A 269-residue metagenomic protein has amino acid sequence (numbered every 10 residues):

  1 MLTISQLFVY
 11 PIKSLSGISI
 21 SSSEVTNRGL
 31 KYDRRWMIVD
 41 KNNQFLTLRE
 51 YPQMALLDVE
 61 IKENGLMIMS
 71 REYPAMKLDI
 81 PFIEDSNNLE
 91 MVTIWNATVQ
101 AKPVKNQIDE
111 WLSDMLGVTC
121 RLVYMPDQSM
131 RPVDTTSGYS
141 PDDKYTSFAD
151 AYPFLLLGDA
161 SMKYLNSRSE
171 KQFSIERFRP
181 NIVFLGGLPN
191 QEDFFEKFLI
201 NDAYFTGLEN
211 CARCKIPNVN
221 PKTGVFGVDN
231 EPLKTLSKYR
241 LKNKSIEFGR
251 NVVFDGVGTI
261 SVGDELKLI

Functional and structural regions predicted by a protein language model:
M1-I269: Metal-cofactor-dependent catalytic cores
